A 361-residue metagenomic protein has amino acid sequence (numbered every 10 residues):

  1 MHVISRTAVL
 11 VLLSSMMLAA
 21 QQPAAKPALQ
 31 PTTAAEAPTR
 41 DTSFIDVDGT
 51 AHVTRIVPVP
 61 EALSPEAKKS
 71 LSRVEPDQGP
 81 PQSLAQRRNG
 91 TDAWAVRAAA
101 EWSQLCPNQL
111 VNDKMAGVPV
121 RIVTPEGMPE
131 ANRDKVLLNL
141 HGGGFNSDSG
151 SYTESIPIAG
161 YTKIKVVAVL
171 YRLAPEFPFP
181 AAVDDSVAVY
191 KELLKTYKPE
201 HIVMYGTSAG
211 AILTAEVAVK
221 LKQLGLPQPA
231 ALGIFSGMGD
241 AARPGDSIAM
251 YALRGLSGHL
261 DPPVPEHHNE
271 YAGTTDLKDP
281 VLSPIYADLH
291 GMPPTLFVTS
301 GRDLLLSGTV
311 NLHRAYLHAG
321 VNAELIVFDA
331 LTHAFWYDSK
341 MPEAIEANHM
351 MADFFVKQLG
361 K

Functional and structural regions predicted by a protein language model:
M1-V9: Bacterial N-terminal signal peptides that target proteins for export
R6, R87-R88, R121, R172: Basic side chains
L13-A20: Hydrophobic h-region of N-terminal signal peptides that target proteins for export in Gram-negative bacteria
Q22-D48, T54-P81, A100-K361: Alpha/beta-hydrolase superfamily serine-hydrolase fold, recognizing
P76-V96: Phosphate-/polyanion-interacting regions in eukaryotic proteins
